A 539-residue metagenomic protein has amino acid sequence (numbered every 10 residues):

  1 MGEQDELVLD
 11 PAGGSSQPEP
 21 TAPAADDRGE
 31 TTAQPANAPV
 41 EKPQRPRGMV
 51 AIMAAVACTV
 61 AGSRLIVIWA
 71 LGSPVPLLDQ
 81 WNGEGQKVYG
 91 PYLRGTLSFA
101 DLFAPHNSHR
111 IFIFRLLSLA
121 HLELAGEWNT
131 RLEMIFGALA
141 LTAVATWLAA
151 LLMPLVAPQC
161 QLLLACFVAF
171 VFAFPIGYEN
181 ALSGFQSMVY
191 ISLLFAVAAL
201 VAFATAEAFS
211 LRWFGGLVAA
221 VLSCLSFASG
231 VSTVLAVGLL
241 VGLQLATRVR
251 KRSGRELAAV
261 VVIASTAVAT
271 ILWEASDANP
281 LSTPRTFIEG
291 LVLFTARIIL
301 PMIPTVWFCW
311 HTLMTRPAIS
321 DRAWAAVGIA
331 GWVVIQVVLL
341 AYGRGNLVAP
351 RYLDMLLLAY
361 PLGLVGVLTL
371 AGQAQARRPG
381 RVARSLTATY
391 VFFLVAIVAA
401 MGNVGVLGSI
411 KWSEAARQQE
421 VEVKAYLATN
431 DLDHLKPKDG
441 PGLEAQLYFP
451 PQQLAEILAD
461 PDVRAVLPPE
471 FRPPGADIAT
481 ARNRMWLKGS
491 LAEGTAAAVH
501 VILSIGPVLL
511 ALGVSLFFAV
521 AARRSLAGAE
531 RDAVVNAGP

Functional and structural regions predicted by a protein language model:
G2-P11, P23-D26, P35-H109, S118 (+7 more regions): Intrinsically disordered, polar/acidic, low-complexity terminal segments
R64-V67, F172-L182, C224, V268-A275 (+2 more regions): Transmembrane-helix signature of polytopic, lipid-linked glycan biosynthesis machinery
P74, L132, F136, G177-M188 (+1 more regions): Membrane-embedded glycan-lipid processing machinery
Q161-L193: Aromatic- and kink-enriched transmembrane "portal" helix at the membrane-lumen/periplasm boundary that abuts
L163-F172, V261-A267, P317-Y342, E530-P539: Transmembrane alpha-helix segments characteristic of polytopic inner-membrane glycan-assembly/cell-envelope
M188-S192, L347-T369: Hydrophobic/aromatic-rich transmembrane helices and adjacent perimembrane loops
A196-W213: Membrane-interface transmembrane helices that cradle and orient dolichyl/undecaprenyl
R212-L239: Membrane-interface alpha helices of multi-pass inner-membrane proteins
